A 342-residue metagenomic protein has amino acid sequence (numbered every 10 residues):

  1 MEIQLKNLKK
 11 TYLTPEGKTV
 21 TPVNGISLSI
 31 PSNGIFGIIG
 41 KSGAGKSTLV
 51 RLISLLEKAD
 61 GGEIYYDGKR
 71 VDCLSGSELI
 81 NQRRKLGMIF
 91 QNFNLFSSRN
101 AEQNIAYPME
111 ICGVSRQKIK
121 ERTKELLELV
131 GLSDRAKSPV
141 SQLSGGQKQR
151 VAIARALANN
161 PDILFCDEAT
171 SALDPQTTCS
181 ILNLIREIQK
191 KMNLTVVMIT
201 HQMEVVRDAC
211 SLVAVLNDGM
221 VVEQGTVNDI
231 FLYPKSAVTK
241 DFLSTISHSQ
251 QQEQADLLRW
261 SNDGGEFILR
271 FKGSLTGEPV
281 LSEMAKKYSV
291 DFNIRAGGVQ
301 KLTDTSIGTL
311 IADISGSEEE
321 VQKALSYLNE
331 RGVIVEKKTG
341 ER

Functional and structural regions predicted by a protein language model:
E16, V71-G87, I111, R116 (+1 more regions): ABC ATPase NBD coupling module
S54: Helix-to-loop junction immediately C-terminal to a conserved catalytic motif
G62-R70: Conserved ABC transporter NBD signature motif
K69-R70, A106, E110, Q117-D134: Conserved ABC ATPase "signature" region
R99-A106: Short coil-to-helix segment of the ABC ATPase nucleotide-binding domain corresponding to the Q-loop/switch region
S138-S141, N159: Conserved signature/switch motifs of ABC ATPase nucleotide-binding domains
V206-D208: A short, surface-exposed alpha-helical micro-motif characterized by mixed small hydrophobic and charged/polar residues
